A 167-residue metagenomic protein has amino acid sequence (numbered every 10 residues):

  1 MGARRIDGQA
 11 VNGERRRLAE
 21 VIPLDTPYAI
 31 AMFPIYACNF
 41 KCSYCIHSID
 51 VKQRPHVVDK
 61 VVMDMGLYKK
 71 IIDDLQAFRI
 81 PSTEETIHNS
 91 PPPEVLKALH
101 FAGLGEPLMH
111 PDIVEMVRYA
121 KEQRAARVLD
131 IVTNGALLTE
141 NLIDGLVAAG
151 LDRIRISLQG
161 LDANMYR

Functional and structural regions predicted by a protein language model:
G2-R153, N164-M165: Conserved alpha-helical substructure of the radical SAM core
I156-L158: Conserved phosphate-donor/acceptor-positioning beta-strand/loop module used by diverse small-molecule
L161: Conserved nucleotide-binding/hydrolysis micro-motifs of P-loop NTPases
